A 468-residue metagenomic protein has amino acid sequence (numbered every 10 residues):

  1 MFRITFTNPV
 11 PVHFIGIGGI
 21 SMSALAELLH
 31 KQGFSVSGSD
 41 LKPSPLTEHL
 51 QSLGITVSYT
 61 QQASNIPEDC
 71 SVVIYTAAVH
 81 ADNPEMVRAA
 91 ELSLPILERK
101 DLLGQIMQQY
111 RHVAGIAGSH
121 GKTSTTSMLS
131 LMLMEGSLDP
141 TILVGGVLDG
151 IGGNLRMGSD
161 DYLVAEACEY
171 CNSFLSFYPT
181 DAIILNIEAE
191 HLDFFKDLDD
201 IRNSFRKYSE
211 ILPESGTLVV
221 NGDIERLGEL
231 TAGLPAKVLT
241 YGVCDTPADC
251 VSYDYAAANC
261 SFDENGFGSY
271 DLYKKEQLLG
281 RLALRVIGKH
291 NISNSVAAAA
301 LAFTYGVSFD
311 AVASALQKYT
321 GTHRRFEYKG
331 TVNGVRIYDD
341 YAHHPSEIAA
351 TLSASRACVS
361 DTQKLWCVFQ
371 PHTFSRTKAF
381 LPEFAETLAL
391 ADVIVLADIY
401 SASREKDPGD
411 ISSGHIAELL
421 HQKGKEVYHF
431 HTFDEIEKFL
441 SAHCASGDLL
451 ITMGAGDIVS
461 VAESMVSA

Functional and structural regions predicted by a protein language model:
F2-H13, S21, L25-Q32, Y110 (+3 more regions): Nucleotide phosphate-binding/pyrophosphate-handling subdomain across enzymes that bind or process nucleotide phosphates
T5, L25-F34, Q51, S64-E68 (+3 more regions): Phosphate-binding loop of NTP-binding sites
H13-I17, M453: Conserved N-terminal Rossmann-fold NAD(P)-binding element of oxidoreductases
F34-L41, L218-G222, W366-F369, A391-S401: Short internal beta-strands
S39-D40, S58-Q61, L97-G104, L143-G146 (+4 more regions): Beta-strand->loop->alpha-helix junctions that form or flank phosphate-binding loops in nucleotide-handling enzymes
S39-S58, D149-G153: N-terminal beta-loop-helix "entrance" segment that forms/cooperates in small-molecule cofactor or anionic ligand
G216, Q363, D448: Glycine-centered, small-residue-biased loops immediately flanking beta-strands in adenine/cofactor-binding cores
A385-S446: C-terminal helical cap/extension that packs against the catalytic core of soluble nucleotide-cofactor enzymes
